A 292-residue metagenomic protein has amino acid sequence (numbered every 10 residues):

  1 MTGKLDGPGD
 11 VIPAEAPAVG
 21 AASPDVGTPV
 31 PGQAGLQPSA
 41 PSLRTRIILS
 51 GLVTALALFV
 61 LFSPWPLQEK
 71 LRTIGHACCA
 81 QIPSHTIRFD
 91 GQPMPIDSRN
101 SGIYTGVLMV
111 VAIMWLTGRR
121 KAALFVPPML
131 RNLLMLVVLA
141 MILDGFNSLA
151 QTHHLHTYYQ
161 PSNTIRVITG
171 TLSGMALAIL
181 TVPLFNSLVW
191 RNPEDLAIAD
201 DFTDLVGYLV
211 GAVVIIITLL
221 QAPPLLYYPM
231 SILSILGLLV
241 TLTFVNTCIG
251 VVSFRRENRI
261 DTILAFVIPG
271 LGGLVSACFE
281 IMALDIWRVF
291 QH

Functional and structural regions predicted by a protein language model:
I12-E15, V19-A40, R119-P128, L188-D200 (+1 more regions): Membrane-interfacial, low-structure loops and terminal tails that flank and connect transmembrane helices in multi-pass
S42-L67: N-terminal signal-anchor transmembrane alpha helix
T45, S98-I103, S162-M175, T203-D204 (+2 more regions): Alpha-helical transmembrane segments of polytopic membrane proteins
L52-A57, V210, T262-R288: Final/C-terminal transmembrane alpha-helix of multipass membrane proteins
T54-V60, F125-T152, L209-V213: Small-polar-interrupted transmembrane alpha-helices in polytopic inner-membrane proteins
W65-R99: Extracytosolic (periplasmic/ER-lumenal) interhelical loops and adjacent juxtamembrane/interface segments of multi-pass
G102-M114, I168-S187, G237-V252: Hydrophobic cores of alpha-helical transmembrane segments in multi-pass inner/ER membrane proteins, independent
F146-T157, I215-P229, S253, E280-F290: Juxtamembrane "helix-exit" motif on the non-cytosolic side of transmembrane helices
